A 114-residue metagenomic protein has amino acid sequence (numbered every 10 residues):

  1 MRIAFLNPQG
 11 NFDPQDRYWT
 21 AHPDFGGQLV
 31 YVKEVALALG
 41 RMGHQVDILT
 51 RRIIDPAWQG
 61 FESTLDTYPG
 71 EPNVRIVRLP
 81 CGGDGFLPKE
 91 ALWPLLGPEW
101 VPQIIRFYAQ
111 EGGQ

Functional and structural regions predicted by a protein language model:
L6-H22: Short glycine-rich His-centered loop
Q9-N11, F25, A38-G113: A conserved catalytic-core segment of Leloir-type glycosyltransferases
W19-L39: Short amphipathic alpha-helix
